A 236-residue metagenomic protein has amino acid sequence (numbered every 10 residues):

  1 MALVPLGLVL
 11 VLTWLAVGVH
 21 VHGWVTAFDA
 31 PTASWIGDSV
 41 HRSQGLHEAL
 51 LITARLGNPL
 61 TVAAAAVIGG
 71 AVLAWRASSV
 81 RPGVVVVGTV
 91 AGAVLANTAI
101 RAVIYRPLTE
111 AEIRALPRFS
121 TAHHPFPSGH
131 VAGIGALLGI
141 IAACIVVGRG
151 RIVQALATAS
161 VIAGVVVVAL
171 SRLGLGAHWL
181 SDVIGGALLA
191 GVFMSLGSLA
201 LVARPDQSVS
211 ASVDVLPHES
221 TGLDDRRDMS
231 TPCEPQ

Functional and structural regions predicted by a protein language model:
M1-V62, V103-R118, P235: N-terminal transmembrane-helix/juxtamembrane module of multi-pass inner/ER membrane proteins
A2-L6, I68-A96, T158: Interfacial segments of alpha-helical transmembrane regions
L12, I36, A96, I100 (+2 more regions): Alpha-helical membrane-inserting segments
T32, T53, I100, H130 (+1 more regions): Divalent metal-coordination and catalytic microenvironments
G45, S78-G83, E110, R151-L156: Membrane-helix interface segments
A54-S78, G133-I145: Hydrophobic alpha-helical transmembrane segments
V80-R114, V167-V183: Hydrophobic alpha-helical transmembrane segments of integral membrane proteins
I113-T231, P235: Membrane-embedded catalytic cores of phosphoryl/pyrophosphoryl-handling enzymes
